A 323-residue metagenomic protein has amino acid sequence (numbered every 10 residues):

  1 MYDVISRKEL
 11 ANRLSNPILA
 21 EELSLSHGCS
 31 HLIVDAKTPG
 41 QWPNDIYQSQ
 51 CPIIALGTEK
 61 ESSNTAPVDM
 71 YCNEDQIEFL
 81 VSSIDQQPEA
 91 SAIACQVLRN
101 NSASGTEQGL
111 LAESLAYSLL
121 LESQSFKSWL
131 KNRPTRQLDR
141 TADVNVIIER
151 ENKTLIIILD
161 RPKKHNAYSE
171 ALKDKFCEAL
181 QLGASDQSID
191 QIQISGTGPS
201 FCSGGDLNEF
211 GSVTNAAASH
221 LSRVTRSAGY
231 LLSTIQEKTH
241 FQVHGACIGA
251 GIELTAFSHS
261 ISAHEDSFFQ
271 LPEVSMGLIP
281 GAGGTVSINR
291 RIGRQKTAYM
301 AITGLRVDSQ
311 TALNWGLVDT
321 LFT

Functional and structural regions predicted by a protein language model:
M1-I46, S128-S195: Conserved CoA-thioester-binding segment of acyl-CoA-metabolizing enzymes
A11-L14, I18-E74, A228-M276, R306: Glycine-rich beta-to-alpha active-site loop
I77-R136, G283-W315, D319: Crotonase-superfamily enoyl-CoA hydratase/isomerase domain that binds and transforms CoA-thioester intermediates
I93, A171, K175, V224 (+1 more regions): Charged catalytic carboxylate motif
Q96, P199-C202, I248: Short, active-site-adjacent cap segments at secondary-structure transitions
I194, L254-A256, A312: Hydrophobic/aromatic residues within transmembrane alpha-helices of multi-pass small-molecule transporters
G196-Y230: Glycine- (often His-adjacent) and acidic-residue-rich active-site loop that binds/positions the CoA thioester
